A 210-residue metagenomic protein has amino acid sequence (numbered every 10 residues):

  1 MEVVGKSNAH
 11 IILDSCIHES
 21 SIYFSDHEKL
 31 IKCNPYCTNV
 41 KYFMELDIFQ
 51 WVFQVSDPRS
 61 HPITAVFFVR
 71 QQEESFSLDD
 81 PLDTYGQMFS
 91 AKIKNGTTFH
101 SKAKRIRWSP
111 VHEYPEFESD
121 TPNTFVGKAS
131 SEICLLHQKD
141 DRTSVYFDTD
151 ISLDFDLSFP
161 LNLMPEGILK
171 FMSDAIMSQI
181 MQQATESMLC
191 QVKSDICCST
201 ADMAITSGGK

Functional and structural regions predicted by a protein language model:
M1-M88: Hydrophobic ligand-binding cavity/cleft-lining segments
C16, C33, C37, C134 (+2 more regions): Generic recognition of cysteine residues
Q50-F53, A91-T98, E132-I133, H137 (+2 more regions): Noncatalytic linker/hinge segments flanking ATPase motor cores
V69-Q71, L78-P81, H137, S173-Q179: Short, surface-exposed, polar/charged, turn-prone segments marking secondary-structure boundaries
T84-D174: Beta-strand/loop substructures that line and gate deep hydrophobic ligand-binding cavities in soluble
L163-K210: A conserved amphipathic terminal alpha-helix motif
